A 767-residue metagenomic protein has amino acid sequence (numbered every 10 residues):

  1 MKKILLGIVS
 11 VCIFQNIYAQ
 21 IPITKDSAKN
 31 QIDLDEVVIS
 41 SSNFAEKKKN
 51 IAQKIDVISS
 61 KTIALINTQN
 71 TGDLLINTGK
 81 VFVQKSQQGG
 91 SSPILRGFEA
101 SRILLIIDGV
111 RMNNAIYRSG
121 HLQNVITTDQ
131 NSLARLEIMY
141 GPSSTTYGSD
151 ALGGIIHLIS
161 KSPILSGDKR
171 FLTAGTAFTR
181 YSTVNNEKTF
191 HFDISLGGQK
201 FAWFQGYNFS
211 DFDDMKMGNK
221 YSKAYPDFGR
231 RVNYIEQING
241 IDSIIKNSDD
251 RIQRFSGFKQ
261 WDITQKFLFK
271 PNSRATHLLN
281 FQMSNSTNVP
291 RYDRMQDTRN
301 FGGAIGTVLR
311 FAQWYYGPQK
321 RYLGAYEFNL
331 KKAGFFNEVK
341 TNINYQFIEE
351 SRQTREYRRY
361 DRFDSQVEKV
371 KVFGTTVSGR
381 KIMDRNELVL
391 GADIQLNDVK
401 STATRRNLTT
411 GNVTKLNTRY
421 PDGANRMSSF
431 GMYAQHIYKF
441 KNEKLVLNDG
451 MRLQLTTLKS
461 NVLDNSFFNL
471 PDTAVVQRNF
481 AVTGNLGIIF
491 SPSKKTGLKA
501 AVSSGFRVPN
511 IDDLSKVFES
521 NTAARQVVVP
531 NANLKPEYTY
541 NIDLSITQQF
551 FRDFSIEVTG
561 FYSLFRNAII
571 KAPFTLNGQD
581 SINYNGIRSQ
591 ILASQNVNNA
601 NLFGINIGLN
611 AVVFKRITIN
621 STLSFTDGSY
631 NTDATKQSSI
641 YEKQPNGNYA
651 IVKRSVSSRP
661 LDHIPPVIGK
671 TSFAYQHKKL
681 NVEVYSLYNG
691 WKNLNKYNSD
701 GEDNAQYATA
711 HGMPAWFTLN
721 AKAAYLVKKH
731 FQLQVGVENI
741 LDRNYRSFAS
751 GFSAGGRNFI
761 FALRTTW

Functional and structural regions predicted by a protein language model:
I21-A64, A100: Short, acidic, small-residue-rich periplasmic hinge/interaction motif at the N-terminus of Gram-negative outer-membrane
I21-P22, R254-Q260, K270-N337, F347-V370 (+3 more regions): Flexible loop and strand-edge segments within Gram-negative outer membrane beta-barrel domains
T71-L74, S91-I94, I106, Q123-I126 (+3 more regions): N-terminal periplasmic accessory domains that precede and gate Gram-negative outer-membrane beta-barrel machines
M112-P142: Short acidic/polar hinge/loop motifs at secondary-structure boundaries that mediate gating or recognition
N185-F212, S222-R291, K320-Y322, K439 (+1 more regions): Transmembrane beta-barrel wall of Gram-negative outer-membrane proteins
N272, R385, D393-Q395, Y420-F565 (+5 more regions): Structural signature of Gram-negative outer-membrane beta-barrels, strongest in the C-terminal barrel of TonB-dependent
E368-S378, S429, V529-K535, N541 (+4 more regions): Outer membrane beta-barrel strand-and-loop segments of large Gram-negative receptors, especially TonB-dependent
K441, L455-T456, F561-L564, N585-N698 (+2 more regions): Gram-negative outer-membrane beta-barrel transporters
